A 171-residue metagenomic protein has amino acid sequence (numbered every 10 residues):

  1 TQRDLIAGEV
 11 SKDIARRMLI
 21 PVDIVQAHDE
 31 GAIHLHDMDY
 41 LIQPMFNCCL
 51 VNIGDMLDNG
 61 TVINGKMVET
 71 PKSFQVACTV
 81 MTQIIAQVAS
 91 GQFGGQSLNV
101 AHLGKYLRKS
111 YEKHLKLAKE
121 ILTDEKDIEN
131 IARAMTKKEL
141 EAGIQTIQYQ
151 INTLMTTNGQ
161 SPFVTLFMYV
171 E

Functional and structural regions predicted by a protein language model:
T1-E171: Catalytic alpha/beta active-site cores
